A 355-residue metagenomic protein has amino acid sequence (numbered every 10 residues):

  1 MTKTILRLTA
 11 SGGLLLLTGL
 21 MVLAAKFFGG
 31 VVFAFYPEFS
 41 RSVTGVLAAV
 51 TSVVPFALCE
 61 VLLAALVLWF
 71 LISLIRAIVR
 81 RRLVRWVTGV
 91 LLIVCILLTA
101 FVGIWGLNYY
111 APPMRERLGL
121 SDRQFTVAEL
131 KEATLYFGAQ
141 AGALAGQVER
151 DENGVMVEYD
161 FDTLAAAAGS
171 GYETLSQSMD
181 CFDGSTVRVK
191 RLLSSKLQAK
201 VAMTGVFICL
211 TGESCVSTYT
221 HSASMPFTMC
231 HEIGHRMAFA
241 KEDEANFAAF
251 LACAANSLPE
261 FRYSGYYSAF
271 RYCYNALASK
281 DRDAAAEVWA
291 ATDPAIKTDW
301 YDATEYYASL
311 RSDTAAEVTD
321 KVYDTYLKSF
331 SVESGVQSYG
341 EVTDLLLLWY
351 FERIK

Functional and structural regions predicted by a protein language model:
T2-L15, T88-V90: Alpha-helical transmembrane segments and their helix-start/interface "positive-inside/aromatic belt" motifs in integral
L15-R76: Membrane-embedded alpha-helical segments of integral membrane proteins
P55, M225-N246, F250-L251: Active-site recognition of the HExxH zinc-binding catalytic motif
L68-I75, R81-E116: Transmembrane alpha-helices and immediately adjacent membrane-cytoplasm interface residues in multi-pass integral
L107-L175: Membrane-interface segments at or immediately adjacent to transmembrane helices that form the boundary between
A128-E132, A240-A285: Post-HExxH zinc-binding segment in Zn-dependent metallohydrolases
E152-T218, S222: Auxiliary, metal-adjacent structural segments of Zn-dependent hydrolase domains
K297-K355: Pan-zinc metallopeptidase signature
